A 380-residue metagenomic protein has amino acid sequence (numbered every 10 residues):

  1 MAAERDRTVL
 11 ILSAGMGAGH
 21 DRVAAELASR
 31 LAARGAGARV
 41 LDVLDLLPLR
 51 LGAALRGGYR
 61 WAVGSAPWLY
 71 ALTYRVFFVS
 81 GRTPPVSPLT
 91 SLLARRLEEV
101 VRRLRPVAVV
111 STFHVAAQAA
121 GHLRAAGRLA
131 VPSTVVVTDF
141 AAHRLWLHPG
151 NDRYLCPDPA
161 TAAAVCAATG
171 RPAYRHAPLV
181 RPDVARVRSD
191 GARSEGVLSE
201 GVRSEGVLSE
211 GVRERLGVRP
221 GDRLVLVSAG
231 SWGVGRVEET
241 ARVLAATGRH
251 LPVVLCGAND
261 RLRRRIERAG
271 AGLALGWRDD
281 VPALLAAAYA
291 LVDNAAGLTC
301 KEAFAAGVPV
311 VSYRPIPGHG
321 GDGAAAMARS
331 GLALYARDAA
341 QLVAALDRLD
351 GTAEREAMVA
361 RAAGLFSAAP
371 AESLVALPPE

Functional and structural regions predicted by a protein language model:
E26-V100: Conserved N-terminal ligand/cofactor-binding loop architecture of enzyme catalytic domains
V76-V165: Active-site and donor-binding regions of nucleotide-sugar-utilizing enzymes
R153-R223, A229-S231, G257-N259: A nucleotide-sugar donor-handling region in carbohydrate enzymes
E210-A287: Donor-nucleotide binding loops and adjacent catalytic segments primarily of GT-B fold Leloir glycosyltransferases
A286-Y289, K301-V311, S330: Conserved donor-binding/catalytic loop of nucleotide-activated donor transferases
L291-D293, P309-G318: Short hydrophobic beta-strand element within catalytic cores of glycosyltransferases and related nucleotide-activated
L334, A339, A345-A363: Conserved donor-nucleotide binding/catalytic region of nucleotide-linked donor-dependent transferases
G364-E380: C-terminal alpha-helical cap of glycosyltransferases
